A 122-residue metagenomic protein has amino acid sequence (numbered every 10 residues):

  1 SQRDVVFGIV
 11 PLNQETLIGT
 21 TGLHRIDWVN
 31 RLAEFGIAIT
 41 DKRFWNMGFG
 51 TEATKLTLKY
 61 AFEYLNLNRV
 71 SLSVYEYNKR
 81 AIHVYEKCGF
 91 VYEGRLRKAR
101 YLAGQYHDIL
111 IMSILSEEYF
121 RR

Functional and structural regions predicted by a protein language model:
S1-R43, L115-E118: Acetyl-CoA-dependent GNAT
L17, M47, T51, E76-G94: Conserved active-site alpha-helix within GNAT-family acetyltransferase domains
W28, G50, T54, Q105: Short, conserved glycine- and acidic-residue-centered signature motifs in active-site or ligand-binding loops
W45, T54-F62, E86: A conserved short alpha-helix in the GNAT/GCN5 acetyltransferase fold that borders and helps form the acetyl-CoA
E63-S73: Conserved GNAT acetyl-CoA-binding A-motif
S71-V74, V91-H107: Conserved catalytic-core motifs of GNAT/GCN5-like acyltransferases
Q105-R122: Terminal substrate-recognition subdomain of acyl/acetyltransferases
